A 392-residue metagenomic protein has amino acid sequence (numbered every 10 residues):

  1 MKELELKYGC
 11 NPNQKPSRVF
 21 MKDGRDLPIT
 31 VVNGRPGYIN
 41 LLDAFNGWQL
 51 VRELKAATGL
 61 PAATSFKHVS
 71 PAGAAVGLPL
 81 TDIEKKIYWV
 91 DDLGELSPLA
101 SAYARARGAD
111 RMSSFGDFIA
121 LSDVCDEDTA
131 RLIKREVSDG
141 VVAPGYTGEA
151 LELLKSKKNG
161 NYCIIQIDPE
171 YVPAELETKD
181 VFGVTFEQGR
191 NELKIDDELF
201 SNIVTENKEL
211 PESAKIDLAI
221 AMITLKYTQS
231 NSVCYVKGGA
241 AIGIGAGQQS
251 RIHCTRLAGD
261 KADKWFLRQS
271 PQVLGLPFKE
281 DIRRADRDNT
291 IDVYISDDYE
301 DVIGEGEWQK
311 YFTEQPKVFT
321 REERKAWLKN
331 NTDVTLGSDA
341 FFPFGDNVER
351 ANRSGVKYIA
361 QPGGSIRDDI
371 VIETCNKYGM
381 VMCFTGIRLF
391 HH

Functional and structural regions predicted by a protein language model:
M1-L199, A214-S232: Active-site loops and adjacent core secondary-structure elements that bind or stabilize anionic groups
D23-R35, A109-F115, G189-K208, A285-E307 (+2 more regions): Gly-rich Lys/Arg/Thr-decorated short loops/hinges at beta-loop-alpha junctions or inter-strand turns that position
E53, Y227, K264-R268, R353 (+1 more regions): Conserved helix-loop functional segments at active or binding sites
A57-S65, I164-I167, S230-K237, L267-F278 (+1 more regions): Flexible, glycine/charged-enriched surface loops at secondary-structure junctions
S70, C125, K237-A240, Q248 (+2 more regions): Active-site-proximal loop/turn and secondary-structure-junction residues that shape catalytic pockets, frequently
A72, D117, L121-S122, R135-I165 (+6 more regions): C-terminal binding/interaction regions
A72-R111, I242-F341: Glycine- and Gly-Pro-enriched alpha-helical subdomains that act as flexible, kink-prone "lid/hinge" or packing modules
I220, T228, Y235-G238, G245 (+1 more regions): Nucleic-acid 5′ end/cap handling module spanning
